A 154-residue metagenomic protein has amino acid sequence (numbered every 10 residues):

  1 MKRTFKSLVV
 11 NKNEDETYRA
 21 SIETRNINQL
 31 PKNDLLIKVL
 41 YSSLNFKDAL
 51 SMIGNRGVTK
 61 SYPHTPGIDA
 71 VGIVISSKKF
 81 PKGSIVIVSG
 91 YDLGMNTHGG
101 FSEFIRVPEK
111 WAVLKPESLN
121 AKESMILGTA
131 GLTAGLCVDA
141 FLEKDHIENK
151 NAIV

Functional and structural regions predicted by a protein language model:
M1-T4: Basic/polar N-terminal segments that are highly enriched at the extreme N-terminus, encompassing both cleavable
K6, D34-L36, K150-I153: Residues that mark the start of a beta-strand
S7, V39, A134: Terminal peptide-recognition signature
K12-E14, I75-K79, E109-K110, E117-S118: Short loop segments at secondary-structure junctions
E14-I22, F46-D48: Short N-terminal binding/cap micro-motifs at the start of the first secondary-structure element
N26-L44, I53-L93, G99, L119: Glycine-rich beta-strand-centered segment in the early N-terminal region that forms part of a ligand/cofactor-binding
V88-V154: NAD(P)H dinucleotide-binding glycine-rich loop of Rossmann-like/cofactor-binding domains, especially the beta1-alpha1
